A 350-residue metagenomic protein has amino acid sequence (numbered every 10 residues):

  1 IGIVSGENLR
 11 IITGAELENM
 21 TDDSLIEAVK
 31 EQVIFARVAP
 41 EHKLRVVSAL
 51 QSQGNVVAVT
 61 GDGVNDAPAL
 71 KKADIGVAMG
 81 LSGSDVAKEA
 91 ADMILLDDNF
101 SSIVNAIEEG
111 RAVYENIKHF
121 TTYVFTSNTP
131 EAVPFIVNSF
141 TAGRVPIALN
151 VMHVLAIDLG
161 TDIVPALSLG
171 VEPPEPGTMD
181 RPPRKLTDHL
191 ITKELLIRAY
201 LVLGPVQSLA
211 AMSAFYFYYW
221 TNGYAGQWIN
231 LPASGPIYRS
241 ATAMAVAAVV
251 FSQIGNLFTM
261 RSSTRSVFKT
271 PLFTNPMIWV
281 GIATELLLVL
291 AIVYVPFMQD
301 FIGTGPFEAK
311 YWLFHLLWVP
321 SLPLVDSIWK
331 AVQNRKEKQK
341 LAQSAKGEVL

Functional and structural regions predicted by a protein language model:
I3-V59, A73, A78-R265: Membrane-embedded transport module
L70: Basic, alpha-helical nucleic-acid-binding regions used in initiation and control of genome expression
G170, A243, A247-L350: C-terminal transmembrane module of polytopic membrane proteins
